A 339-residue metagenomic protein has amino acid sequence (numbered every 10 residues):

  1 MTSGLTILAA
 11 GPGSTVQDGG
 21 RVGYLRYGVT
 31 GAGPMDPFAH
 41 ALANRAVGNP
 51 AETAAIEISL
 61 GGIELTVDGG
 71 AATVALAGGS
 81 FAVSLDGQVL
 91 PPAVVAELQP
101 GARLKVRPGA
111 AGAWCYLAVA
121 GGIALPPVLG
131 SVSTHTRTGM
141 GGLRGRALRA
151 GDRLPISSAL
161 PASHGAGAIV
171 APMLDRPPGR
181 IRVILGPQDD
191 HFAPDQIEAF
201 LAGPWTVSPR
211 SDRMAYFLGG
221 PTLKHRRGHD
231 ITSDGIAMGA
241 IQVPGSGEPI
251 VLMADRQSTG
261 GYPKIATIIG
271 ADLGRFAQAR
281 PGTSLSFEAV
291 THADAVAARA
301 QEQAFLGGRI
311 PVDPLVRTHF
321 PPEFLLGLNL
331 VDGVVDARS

Functional and structural regions predicted by a protein language model:
M1-S339: Conserved "landmark" site that anchors the functional core of diverse proteins
